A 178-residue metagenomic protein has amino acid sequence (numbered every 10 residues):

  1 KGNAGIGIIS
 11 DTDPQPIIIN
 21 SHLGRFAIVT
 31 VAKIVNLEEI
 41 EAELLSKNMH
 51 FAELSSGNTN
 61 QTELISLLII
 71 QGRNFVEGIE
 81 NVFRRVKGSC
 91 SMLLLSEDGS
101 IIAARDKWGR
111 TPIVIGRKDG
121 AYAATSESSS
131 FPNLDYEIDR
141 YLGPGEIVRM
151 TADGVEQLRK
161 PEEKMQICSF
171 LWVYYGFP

Functional and structural regions predicted by a protein language model:
K1-P144, R149-P178: Conserved short alpha-helical segments that host acidic/polar catalytic motifs at enzyme active sites
